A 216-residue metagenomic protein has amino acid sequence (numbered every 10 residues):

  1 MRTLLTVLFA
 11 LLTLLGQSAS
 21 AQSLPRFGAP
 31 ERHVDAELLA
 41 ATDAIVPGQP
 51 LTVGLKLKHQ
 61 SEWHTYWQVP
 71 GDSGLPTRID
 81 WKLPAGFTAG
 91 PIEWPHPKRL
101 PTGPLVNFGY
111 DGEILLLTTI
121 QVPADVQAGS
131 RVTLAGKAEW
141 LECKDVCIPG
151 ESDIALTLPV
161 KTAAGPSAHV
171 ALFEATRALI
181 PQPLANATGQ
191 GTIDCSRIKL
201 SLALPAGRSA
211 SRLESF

Functional and structural regions predicted by a protein language model:
L5-G16: Bacterial N-terminal signal peptides
S20-F216: Extracellular/lumen-exposed scaffold segments
